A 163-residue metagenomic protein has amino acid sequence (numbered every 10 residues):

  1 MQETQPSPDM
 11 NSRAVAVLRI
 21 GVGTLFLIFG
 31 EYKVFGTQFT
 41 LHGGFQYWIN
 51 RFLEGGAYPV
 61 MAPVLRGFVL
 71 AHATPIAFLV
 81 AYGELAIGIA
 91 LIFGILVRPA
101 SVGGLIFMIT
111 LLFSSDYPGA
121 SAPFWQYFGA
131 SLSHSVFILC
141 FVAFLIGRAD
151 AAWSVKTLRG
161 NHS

Functional and structural regions predicted by a protein language model:
M1-A86, F93-S163: Extended, low-polarity transmembrane helix blocks
